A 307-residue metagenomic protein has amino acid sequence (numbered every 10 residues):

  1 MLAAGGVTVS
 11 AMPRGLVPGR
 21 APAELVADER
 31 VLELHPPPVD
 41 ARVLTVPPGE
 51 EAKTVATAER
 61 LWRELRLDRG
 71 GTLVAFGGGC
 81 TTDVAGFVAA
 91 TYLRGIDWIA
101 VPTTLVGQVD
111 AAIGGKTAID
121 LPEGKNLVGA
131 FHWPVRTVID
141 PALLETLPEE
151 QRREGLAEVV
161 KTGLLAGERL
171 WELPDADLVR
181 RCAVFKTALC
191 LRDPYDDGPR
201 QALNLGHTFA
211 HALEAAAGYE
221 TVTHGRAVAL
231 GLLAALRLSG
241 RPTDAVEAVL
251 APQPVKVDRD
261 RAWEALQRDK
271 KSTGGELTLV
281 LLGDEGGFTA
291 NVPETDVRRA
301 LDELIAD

Functional and structural regions predicted by a protein language model:
M1-T72: ATP/NTP phosphate-donor binding region
E24, A157-V159, R241-D307: C-terminal charged capping/lid subdomain of soluble metabolic enzymes
W62-F76, A85-A100: Non-catalytic interfacial helical region
L67, W133-L143, E149, A157-L165 (+9 more regions): Generic secondary-structure signature for well-ordered alpha-helical cores
C80-F87, Q108-V109, H211-A212: Short glycine/serine/threonine-rich phosphate/pyrophosphate-binding segments that cradle anionic phosphate groups
F87-P174, G283: A glycine/threonine-rich phosphate-anchoring loop and its flanking beta-alpha core in nucleotide/phosphate-binding
E172-R261: Active-site segments that bind and position negatively charged phosphate/pyrophosphate groups
